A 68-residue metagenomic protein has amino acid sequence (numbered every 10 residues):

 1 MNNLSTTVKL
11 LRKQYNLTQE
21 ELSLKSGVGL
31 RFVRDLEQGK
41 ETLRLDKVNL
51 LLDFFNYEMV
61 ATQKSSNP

Functional and structural regions predicted by a protein language model:
M1-N3: A detector for short, charged/polar N-terminal pre-domain segments
T6-E21, L50: Short basic helix-loop element that most often maps to the first helix and adjoining turn of HTH DNA-binding modules
T7, F32-D35, K47: Residue-level recognition of specific faces of alpha-helices
L10, Q14, Q38, F54-Y57: Conserved amphipathic alpha-helical interaction elements at protein-protein interfaces in regulatory, energy-coupling
L17-R31: Short alpha-helical DNA-recognition segment
G27-E41: Recognition helix of helix-turn-helix/homeodomain-like DNA-binding domains that insert into the DNA major groove
D46-T62: DNA major-groove recognition helix of helix-turn-helix/homeodomain DNA-binding modules
S65-P68: Short acidic DE-rich linear segments
